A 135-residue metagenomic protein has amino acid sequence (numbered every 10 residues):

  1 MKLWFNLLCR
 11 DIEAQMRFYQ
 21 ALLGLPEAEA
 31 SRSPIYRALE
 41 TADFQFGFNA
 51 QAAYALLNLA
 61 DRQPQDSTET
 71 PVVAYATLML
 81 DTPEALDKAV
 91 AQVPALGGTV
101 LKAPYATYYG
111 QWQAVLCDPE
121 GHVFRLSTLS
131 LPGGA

Functional and structural regions predicted by a protein language model:
M1-R17, V73-L78, L129-A135: N-terminal beta-strand motif that seeds the catalytic metal site of vicinal oxygen chelate
L3, S33-I35, A74, G110-W112: Residue-level marker for the onset of beta-strands and adjacent loop->beta junctions in well-ordered domains
N6-A55: Core segments of cupin and vicinal oxygen chelate
Q15, Y19, L86, V93: Hydrophobic pocket/interface hotspot
R37-A38, P64-T68, A106: Short secondary-structure boundary/capping segments
A52-S67: Short, flexible, mixed-charge acidic loops at enzyme active sites
T70-A91, G97-G98: Mid-chain, well-packed structural core segment of small domains
V90-A135: Vicinal oxygen chelate
